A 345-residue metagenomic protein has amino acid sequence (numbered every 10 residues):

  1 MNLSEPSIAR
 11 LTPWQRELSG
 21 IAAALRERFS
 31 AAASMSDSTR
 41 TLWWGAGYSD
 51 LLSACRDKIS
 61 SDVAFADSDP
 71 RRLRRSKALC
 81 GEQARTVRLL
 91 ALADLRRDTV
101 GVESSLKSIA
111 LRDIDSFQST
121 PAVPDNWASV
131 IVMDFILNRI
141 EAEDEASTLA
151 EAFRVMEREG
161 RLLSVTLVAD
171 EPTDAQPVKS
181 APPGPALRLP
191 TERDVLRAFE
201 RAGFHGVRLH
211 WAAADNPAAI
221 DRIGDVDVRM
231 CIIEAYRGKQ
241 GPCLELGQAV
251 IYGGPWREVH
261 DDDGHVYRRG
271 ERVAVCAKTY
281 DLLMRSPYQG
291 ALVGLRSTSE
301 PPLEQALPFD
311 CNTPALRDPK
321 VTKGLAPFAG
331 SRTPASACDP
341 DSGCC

Functional and structural regions predicted by a protein language model:
R16-I59, R75, D115: Conserved alpha-helix/loop element of class I SAM-dependent methyltransferases that forms part of the SAM/SAH-binding
D62-D67: Conserved SAM-binding motif I beta-strand of class I
V100-V132: A short acidic, Gly/Pro-enriched loop at the edge of an enzyme's catalytic core that lines a small-molecule cofactor
P124, D144-R161: A short glycine-rich, Lys/Arg-flanked "PGG" loop and its adjoining helix->strand segment in the class I
I136-L137, L162, L167-P172, W211-D215: Short "lid" loop at the C-terminus of a central beta-strand within the Rossmann-like core of SAM-dependent
L167-A186: Short, glycine-/aromatic-enriched active-site segment of Class I SAM-dependent methyltransferases
L187-L209: Short alpha-helix
A202-C345: C-terminal lobe and adjacent flexible extensions of AdoMet/dcAdoMet transferase-like proteins
